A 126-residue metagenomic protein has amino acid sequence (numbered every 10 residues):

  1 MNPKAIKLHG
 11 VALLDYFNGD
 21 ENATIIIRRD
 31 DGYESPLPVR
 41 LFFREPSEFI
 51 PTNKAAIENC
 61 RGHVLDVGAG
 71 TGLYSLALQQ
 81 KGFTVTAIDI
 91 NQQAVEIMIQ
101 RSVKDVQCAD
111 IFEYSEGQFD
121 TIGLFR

Functional and structural regions predicted by a protein language model:
M1-I27: N-terminal auxiliary segments of SAM/dcSAM-dependent transferases
E21-N53: Conserved SAM-binding loop and adjacent beta-strand
R61-G70: Conserved class I S-adenosyl-L-methionine
T71-F83: Conserved SAM-binding loop of SAM-dependent methyltransferases across substrates and taxa, primarily the Class I
N91-Q92: Conserved SAM/SAH-binding beta-strand->alpha-helix loop
V95-I97: Short alpha-helix immediately C-terminal to the canonical SAM-binding loop
S102-E113: Conserved SAM-binding strand-loop segment of SAM-dependent methyltransferases
G123: A conserved beta-strand element that flanks and buttresses the S-adenosyl-L-methionine
